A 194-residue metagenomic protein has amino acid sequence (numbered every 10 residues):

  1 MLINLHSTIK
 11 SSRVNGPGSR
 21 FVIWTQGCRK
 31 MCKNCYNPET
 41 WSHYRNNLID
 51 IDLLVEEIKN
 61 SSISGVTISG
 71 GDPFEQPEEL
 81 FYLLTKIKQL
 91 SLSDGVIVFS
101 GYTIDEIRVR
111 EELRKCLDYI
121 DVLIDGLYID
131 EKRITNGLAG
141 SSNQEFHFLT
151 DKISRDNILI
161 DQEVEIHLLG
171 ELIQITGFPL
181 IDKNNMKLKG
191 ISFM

Functional and structural regions predicted by a protein language model:
M1-W24, K33, N37-H43, E165-I166 (+1 more regions): N-terminal [4Fe-4S]-dependent radical SAM core
I3-L5, S19, N37-V98, Y102-K115 (+1 more regions): Conserved Radical SAM active-site core
Q76-K88, R133-G177: P-loop/Walker A phosphate-binding loop and immediately adjacent motor/lid segment at beta-alpha junctions
K115-D118, G140: Short, conserved loop/helix-junction motifs that constitute active-site signature segments in enzyme catalytic cores
D121: Receiver (REC) domain switch/active-site residues of two-component response regulators
I175-M194: Radical SAM enzyme core and accessory elements
